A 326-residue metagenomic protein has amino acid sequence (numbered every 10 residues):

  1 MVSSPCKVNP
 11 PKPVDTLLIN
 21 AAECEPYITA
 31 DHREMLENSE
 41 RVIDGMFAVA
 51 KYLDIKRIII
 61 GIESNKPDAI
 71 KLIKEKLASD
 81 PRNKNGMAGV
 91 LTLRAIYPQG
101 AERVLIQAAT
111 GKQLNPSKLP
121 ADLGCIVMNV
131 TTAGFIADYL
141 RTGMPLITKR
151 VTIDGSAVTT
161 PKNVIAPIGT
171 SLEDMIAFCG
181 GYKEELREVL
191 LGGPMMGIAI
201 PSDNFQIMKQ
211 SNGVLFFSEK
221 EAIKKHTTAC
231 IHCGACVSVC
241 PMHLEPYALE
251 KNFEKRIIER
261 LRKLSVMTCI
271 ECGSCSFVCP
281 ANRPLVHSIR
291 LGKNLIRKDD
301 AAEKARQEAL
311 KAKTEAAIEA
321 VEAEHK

Functional and structural regions predicted by a protein language model:
P5-L17, D54-L172, F178-E185, G193: Hydrophobic alpha-helical positions that pack around
L17-D31, A157: Gly-rich Lys/Arg/Thr-decorated short loops/hinges at beta-loop-alpha junctions or inter-strand turns that position
A22-E23, F47-I55, E75-A78, R82 (+10 more regions): Generic secondary-structure signature for well-ordered alpha-helical cores
L36-Y52: Histidine-anchored nucleotide/phosphate-binding helix
S64-E75, A199-Q206, P280: Short glycine/threonine-rich loop-to-helix capping motif typified by GTGT followed within a few residues by an Asp-Pro
P98-Q99, V104-Q113, R141, G180-I231: Active-site gating/interface segments in enzymes
I153-G155, L190-A199, A309, K313: A glycine-rich phosphate-binding loop feature that marks nucleotide/adenosyl-phosphate handling sites
S211-T227, V237, P241-A320: Ferredoxin-type iron-sulfur electron-transfer modules in oxidoreductases and energy-metabolism complexes
